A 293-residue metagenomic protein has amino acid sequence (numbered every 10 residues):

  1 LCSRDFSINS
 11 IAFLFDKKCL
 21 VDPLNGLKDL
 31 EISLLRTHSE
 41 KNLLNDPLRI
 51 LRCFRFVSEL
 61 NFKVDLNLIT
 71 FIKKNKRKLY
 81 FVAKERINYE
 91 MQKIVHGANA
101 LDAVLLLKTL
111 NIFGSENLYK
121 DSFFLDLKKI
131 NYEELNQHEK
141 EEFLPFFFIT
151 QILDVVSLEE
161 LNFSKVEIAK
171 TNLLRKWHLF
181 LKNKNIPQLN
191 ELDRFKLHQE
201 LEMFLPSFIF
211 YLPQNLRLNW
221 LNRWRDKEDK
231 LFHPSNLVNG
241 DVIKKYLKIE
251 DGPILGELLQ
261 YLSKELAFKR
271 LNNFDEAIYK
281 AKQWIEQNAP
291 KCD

Functional and structural regions predicted by a protein language model:
L1, D46, C53, L107 (+3 more regions): A residue-level signal for conserved active-site and pocket-lining positions in enzyme catalytic cores
L1-N67: Acidic, glycine- and histidine-enriched catalytic cores of nucleic acid- and nucleotide-handling enzymes, centered on
A12-K17, L66-T70, K84-E85, A103-T109 (+7 more regions): Short coil/turn segments at secondary-structure boundaries
K18-E40, R55, L212-D293: Charged substrate- and nucleic-acid-binding regions of tRNA-handling and nucleotidyl-transfer enzymes, centered on
T37-N42, E59, R77-F81, Y89-I94: Flexible, glycine/proline-enriched loop segments at strand-loop-helix junctions that form or flank small-ligand binding
F54, K73, M91-Q92, K108 (+3 more regions): Amphipathic alpha-helical segments within well-ordered protein domains
V64-L66, S115-L118, K165-N172, I249-L258: Short, surface-exposed acidic
F81-N215: Conserved, hydrophobic alpha-helical core segments of structured domains
